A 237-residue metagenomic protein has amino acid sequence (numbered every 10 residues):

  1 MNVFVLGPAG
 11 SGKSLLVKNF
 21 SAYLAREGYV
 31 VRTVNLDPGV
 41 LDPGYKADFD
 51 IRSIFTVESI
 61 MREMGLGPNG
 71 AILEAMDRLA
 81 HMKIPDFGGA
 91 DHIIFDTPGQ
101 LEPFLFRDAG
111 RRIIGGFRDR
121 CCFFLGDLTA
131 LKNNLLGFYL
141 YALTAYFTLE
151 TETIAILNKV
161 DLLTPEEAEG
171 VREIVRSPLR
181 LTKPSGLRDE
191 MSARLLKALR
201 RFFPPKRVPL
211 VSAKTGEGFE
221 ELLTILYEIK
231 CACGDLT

Functional and structural regions predicted by a protein language model:
M1-L6, S11, L15-R112, R118-C121: Nucleotide-state-sensitive switch-loop elements of NTP-binding domains
V17-K18, F106-D108, L135-Y139, E220-L223: Conserved strand-to-helix beginnings and helix N-cap segments that scaffold or border functional pockets
V31, T153-A155: Hydrophobic beta-strand scaffold residues
D37, I156-N158: Active-site glycine-centered loops adjacent to acidic/histidine catalytic or metal-binding residues that shape
H92, T97-F106, R118-Y139, E150-T153 (+1 more regions): Conserved Switch II/interswitch segment of TRAFAC-class P-loop GTPases
N133-A142, R188-A193: Well-ordered, non-membrane alpha-helical segments in soluble/globular domains
A145-T148: Long, contiguous binding/interaction regions
E152, D161-T237: Canonical P-loop GTPase G-domain recognition
